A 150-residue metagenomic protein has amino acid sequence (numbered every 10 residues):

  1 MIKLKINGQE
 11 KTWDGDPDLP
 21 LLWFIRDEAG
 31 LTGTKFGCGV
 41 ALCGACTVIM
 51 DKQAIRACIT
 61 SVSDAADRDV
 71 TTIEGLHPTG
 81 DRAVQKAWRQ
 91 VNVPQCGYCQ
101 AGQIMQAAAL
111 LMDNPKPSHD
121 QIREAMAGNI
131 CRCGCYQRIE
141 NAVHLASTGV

Functional and structural regions predicted by a protein language model:
M1-V150: Signature of N-terminal electron-transfer/Fe-S-associated modules in redox systems
